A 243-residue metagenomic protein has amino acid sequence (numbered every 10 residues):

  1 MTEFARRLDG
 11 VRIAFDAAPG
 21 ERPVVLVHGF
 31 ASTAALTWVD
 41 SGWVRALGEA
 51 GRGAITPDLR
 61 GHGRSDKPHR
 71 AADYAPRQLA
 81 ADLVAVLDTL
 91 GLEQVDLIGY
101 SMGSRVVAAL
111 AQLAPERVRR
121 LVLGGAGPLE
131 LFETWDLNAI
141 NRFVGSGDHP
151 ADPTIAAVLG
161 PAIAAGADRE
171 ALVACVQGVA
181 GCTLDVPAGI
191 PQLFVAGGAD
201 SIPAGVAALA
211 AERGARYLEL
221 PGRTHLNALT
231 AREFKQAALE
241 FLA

Functional and structural regions predicted by a protein language model:
M1-I13: N-terminal cap/lid segment of alpha/beta-hydrolase-fold proteins
V11-D66: Conserved HGGG/HGGXW glycine-rich cap/lid loop of the alpha/beta-hydrolase fold
H28, V95, G99-S104: Conserved alpha/beta-hydrolase "nucleophile elbow" surrounding the catalytic nucleophile
R77-V95: Conserved acidic catalytic loop of the alpha/beta-hydrolase fold
R105-L113, V118-G147: Flexible "cap/lid" loop of the alpha/beta hydrolase fold
R169-D185, A199-I202: Active-site nucleophile elbow and catalytic-triad environment of alpha/beta-hydrolase enzymes
A188, F194-A196: Short beta-strand/loop motif that positions the catalytic acidic residue of the alpha/beta-hydrolase fold
R223-K235: Catalytic histidine-centered segment of alpha/beta-hydrolase-like enzymes
